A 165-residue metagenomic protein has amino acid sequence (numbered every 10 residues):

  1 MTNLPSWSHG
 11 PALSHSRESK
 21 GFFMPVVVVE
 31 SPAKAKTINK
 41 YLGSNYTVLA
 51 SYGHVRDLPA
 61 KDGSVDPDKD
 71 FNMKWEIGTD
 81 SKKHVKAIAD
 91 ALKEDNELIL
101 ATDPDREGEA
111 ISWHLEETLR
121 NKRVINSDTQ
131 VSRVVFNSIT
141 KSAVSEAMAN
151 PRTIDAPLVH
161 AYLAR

Functional and structural regions predicted by a protein language model:
S19-R165: Intrinsically disordered, low-complexity regulatory segments
